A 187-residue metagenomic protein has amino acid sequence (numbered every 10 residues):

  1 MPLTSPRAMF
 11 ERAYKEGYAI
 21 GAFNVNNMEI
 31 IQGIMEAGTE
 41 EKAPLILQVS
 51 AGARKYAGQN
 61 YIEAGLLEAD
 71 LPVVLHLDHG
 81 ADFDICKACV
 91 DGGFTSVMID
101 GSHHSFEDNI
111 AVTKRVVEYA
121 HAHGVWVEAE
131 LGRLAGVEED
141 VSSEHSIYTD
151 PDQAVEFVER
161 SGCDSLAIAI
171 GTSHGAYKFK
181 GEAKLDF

Functional and structural regions predicted by a protein language model:
T4-R12, N27-A53, Y61-V74, H79-F187: Alpha/beta enzyme core
G17-A19, Q48: Terminal or standalone catalytic/regulatory effector modules within metabolic enzymes and repeat proteins
A19-G21, V73-V74: Short active-site oxyanion
G58: Conserved, carboxylate-rich catalytic/transport cores that coordinate ions
